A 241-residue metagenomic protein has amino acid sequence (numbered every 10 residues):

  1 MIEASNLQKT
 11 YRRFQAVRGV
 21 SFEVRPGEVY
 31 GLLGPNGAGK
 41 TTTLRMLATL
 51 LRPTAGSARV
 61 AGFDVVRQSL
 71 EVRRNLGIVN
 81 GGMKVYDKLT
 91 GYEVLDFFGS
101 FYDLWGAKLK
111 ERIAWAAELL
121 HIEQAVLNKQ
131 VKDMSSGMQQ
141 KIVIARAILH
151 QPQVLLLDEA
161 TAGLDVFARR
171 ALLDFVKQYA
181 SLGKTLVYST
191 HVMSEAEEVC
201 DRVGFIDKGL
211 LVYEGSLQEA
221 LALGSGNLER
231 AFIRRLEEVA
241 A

Functional and structural regions predicted by a protein language model:
K88, Q130-G137: Conserved ABC ATPase signature
D96, S100, K108-V126: Conserved ABC ATPase "signature" region
I144: Hydrophobic anchor residue at the start of the ABC signature
Q151: Conserved catalytic motifs of ABC-family nucleotide-binding domains
L155-D158: Catalytic Walker B motif of ABC-type/P-loop ATPase nucleotide-binding domains
E214-G215: ABC ATPase "signature
